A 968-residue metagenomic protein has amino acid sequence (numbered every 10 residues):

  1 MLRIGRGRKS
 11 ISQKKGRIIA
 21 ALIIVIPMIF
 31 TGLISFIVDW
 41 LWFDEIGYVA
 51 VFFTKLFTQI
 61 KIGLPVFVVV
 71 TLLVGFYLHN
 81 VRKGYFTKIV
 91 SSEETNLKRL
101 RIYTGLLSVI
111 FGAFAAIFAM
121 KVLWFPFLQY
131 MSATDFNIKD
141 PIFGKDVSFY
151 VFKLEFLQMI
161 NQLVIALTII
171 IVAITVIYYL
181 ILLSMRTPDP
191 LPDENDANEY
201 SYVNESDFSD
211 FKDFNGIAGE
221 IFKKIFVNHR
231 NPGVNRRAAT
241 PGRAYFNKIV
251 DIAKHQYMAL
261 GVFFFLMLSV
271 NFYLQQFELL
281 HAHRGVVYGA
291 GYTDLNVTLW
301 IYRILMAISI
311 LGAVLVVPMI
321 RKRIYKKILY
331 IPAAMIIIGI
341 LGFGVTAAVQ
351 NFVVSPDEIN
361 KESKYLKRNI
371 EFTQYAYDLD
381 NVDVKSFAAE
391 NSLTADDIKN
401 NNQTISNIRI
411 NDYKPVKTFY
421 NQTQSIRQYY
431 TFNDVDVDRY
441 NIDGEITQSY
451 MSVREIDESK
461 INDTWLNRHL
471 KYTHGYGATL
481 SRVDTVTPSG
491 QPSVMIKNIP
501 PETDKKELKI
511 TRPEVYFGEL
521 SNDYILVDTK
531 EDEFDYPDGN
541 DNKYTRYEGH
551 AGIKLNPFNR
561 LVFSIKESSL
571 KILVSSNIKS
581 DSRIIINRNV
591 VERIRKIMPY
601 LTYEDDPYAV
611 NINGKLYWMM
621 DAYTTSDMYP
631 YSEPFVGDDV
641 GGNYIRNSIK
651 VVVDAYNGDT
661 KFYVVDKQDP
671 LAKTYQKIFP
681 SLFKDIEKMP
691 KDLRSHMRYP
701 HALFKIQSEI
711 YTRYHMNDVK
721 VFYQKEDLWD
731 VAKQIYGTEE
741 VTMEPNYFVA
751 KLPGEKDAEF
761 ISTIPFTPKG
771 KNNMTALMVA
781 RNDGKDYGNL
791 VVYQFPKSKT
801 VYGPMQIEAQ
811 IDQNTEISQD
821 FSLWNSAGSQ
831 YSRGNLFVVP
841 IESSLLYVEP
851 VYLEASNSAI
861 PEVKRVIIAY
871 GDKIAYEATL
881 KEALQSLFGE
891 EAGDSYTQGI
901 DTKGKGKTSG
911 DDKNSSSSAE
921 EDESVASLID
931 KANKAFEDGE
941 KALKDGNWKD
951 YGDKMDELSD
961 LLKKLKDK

Functional and structural regions predicted by a protein language model:
R3-K9, Q13-K14, I19, V25-D945 (+2 more regions): Soluble extracytoplasmic regions of secretory-pathway and membrane proteins
